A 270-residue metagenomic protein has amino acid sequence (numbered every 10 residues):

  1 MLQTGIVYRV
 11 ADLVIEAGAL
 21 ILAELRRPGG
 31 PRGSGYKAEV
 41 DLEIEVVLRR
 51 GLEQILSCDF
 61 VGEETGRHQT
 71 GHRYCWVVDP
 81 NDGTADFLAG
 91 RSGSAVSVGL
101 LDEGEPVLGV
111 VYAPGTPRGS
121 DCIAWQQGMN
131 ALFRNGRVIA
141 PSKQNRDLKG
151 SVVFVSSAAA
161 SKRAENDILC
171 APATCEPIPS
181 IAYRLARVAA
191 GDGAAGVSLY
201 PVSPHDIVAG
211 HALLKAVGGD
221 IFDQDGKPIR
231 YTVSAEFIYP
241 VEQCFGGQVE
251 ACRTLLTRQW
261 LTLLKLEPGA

Functional and structural regions predicted by a protein language model:
M1-D12, G18, D167-L169, A186-A270: Oxyanion/phosphate-interacting regions
M1-N81, K265-A270: N-terminal subdomain of lithium-sensitive/metallo-dependent phosphomonoesterases centered on the IMPase/IPPase/PAP
A17, I21, L52, T84 (+4 more regions): Residue-level signal for inorganic ion chemistry
L42, E64, P80-G83, F87 (+3 more regions): Generic detector of well-ordered alpha-helical packing
C75-V77, D86, G109, G196: Short glycine-aspartate micro-motif
G83-V98, G104, G115: Substrate-binding/gating loop at the entrance of the active-site cleft, primarily in PLP-dependent aminotransferase-like
G99-A186, D192, F237-A270: Acidic beta-strand-loop-alpha-helix segment within the catalytic core of divalent metal-dependent phosphate-processing
